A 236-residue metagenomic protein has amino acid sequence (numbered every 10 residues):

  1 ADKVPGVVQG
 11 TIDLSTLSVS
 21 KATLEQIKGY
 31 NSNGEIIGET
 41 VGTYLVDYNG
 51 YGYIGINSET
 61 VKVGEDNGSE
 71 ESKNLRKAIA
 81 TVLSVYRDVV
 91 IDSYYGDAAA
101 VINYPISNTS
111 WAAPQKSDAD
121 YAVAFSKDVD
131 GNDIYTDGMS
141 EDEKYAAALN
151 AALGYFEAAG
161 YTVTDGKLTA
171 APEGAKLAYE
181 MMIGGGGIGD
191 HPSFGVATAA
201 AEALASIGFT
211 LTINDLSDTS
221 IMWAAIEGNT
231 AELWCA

Functional and structural regions predicted by a protein language model:
A1-T60, S93: Extracellular/periplasmic solute-recognition and catalytic clefts
V7, I12-L14, M181, A205-A236: Periplasmic binding protein-like
L17-V19, V46-D47, N57-E59, V82-L83 (+5 more regions): Active-site-proximal beta-strand/loop segments in catalytic clefts of secreted hydrolases
V19, G187, F194-I207, L216-S220: Extracytoplasmic, non-cytosolic globular domains
T23-E35, G195-A203, A225, T230-C235: Extracytoplasmic/periplasmic substrate-binding proteins
G38, Y44-E70, N74, A99-V101 (+3 more regions): Short, solvent-exposed loop/turn segments at the edges of secondary structure
E70-E202: Append "and occasionally in soluble cytosolic enzymes with long acidic Gly/Pro-rich linkers
